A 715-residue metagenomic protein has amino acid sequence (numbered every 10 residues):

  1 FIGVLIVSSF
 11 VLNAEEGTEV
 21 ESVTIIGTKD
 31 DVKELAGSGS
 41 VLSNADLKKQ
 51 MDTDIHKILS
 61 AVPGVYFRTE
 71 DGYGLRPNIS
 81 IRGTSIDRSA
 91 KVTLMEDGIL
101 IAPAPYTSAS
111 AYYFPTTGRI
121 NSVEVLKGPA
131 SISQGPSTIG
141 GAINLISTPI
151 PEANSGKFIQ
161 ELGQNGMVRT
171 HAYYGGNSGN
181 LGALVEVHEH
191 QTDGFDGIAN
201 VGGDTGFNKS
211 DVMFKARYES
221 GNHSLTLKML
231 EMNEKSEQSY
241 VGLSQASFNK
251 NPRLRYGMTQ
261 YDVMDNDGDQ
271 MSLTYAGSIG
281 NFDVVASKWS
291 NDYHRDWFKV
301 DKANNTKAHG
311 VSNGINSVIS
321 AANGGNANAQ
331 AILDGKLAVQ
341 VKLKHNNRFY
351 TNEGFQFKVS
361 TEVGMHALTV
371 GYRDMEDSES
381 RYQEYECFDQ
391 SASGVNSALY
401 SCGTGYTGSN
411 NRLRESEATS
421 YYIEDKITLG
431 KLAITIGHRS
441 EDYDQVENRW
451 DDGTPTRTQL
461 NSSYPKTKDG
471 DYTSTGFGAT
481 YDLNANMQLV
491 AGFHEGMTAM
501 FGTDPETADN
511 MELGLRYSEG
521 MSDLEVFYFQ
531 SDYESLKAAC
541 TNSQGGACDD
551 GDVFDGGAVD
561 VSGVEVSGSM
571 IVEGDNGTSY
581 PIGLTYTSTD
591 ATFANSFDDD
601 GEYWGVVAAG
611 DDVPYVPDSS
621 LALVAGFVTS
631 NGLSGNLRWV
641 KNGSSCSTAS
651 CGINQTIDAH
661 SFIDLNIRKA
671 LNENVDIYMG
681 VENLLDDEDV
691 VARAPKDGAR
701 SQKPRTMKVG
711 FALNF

Functional and structural regions predicted by a protein language model:
V20-Q50, L75-N78: N-terminal periplasmic "start-of-domain" segments of outer-membrane beta-barrel proteins
S60-I99: Extracytoplasmic beta-strand/coil segments of soluble accessory domains associated with Gram-negative outer-membrane
I99-K127: Short acidic/polar hinge/loop motifs at secondary-structure boundaries that mediate gating or recognition
S155-K157, L162-Q191, N200-S239, V263-T274 (+3 more regions): Transmembrane beta-barrel wall of Gram-negative outer-membrane proteins
T274-S278, D283-D301, D482-G492, T507-F597 (+1 more regions): Membrane-embedded beta-barrel scaffold of Gram-negative outer-membrane proteins
Y350, E362-D377, G403-Y533, E573 (+3 more regions): Structural signature of Gram-negative outer-membrane beta-barrels, strongest in the C-terminal barrel of TonB-dependent
E362-M365, T428-I434, Y443, V553-A649 (+3 more regions): Gram-negative outer-membrane beta-barrel transporters
E534, K641-T648, L665-F715: C-terminal beta-signal and adjacent terminal beta-strands/loops of Gram-negative outer-membrane beta-barrel proteins
